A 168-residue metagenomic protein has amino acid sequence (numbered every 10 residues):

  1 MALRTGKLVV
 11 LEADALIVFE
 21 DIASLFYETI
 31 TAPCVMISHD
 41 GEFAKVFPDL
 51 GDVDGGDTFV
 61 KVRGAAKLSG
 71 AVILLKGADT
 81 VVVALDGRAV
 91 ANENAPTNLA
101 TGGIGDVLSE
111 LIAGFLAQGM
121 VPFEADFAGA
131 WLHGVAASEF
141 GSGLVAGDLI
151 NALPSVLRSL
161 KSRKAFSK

Functional and structural regions predicted by a protein language model:
M1-N94, S162, F166-K168: Glycine-rich phosphate/dinucleotide-binding loop and adjoining beta-alpha-beta core of small-molecule
L8, D106, A117-Q118, S155 (+1 more regions): Short, well-ordered loop/turn and helix-capping segments at boundaries between secondary-structure elements and domains
V53, L132-V135: A short structural micro-motif
V60, V90, S109-E110, N151: Feature representing long, continuous alpha-helical segments
P96-I112, P122-F123, S142: Short glycine/threonine-rich catalytic loop with a Thr-x-Gly-x-Asp
L116-G129, A137-G143: Phosphate-handling active-site elements
G134-K168: Charged C-terminal helix
